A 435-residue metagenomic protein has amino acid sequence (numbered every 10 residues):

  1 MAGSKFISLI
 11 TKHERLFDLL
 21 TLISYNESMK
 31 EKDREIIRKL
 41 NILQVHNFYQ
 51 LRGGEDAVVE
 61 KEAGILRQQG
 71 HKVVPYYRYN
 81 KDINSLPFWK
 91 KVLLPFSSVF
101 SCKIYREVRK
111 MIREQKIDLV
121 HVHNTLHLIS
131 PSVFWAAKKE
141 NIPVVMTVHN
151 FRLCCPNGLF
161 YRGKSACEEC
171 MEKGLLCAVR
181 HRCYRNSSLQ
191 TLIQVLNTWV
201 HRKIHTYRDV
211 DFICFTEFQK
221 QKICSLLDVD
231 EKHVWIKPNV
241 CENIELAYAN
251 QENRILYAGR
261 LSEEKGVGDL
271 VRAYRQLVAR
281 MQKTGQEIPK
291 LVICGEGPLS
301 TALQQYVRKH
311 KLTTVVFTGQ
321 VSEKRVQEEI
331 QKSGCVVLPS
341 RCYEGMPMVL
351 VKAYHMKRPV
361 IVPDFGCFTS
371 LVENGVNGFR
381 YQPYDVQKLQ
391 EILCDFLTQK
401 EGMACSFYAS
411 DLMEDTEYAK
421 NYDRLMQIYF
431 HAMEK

Functional and structural regions predicted by a protein language model:
D56-A57, N253, Y257-V278, P298-Q304: A conserved mid-protein helix/loop that constitutes part of the nucleotide-sugar donor-binding site
K139, C167-F212: Membrane-proximal helix-turn-helix segments that form the acceptor-binding/catalytic region of lipid-linked
F218, V240: Carbohydrate-associated surface elements
T301-V321: Nucleotide-activated donor-binding/catalytic signature segment of Leloir-type glycosyltransferases, i.e., the conserved
Q331-G345, R358: Acidic donor-binding loop of glycosyltransferase active sites
L350, P359-V362: Short hydrophobic beta-strand element within catalytic cores of glycosyltransferases and related nucleotide-activated
N374-G375, F379-V386, D395-K400: Conserved acidic donor-binding segment of nucleotide-sugar-dependent glycosyltransferases
E401-M433: A charged, aromatic-enriched C-terminal amphipathic alpha-helix characteristic of glycosyltransferases across folds
